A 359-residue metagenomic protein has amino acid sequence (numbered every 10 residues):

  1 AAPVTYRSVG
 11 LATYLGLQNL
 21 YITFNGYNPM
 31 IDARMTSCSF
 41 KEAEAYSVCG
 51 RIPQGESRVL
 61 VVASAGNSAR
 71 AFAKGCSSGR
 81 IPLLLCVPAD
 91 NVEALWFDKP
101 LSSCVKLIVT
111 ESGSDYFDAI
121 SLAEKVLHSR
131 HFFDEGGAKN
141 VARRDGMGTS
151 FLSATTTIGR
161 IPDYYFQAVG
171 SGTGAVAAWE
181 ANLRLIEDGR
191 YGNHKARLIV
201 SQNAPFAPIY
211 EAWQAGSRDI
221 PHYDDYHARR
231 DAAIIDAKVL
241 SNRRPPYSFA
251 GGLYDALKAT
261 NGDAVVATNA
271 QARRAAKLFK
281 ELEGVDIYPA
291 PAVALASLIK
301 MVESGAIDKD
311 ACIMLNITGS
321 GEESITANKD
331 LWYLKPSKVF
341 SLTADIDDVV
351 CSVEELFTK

Functional and structural regions predicted by a protein language model:
A1-K359: PLP-dependent amino-acid enzyme catalytic core
